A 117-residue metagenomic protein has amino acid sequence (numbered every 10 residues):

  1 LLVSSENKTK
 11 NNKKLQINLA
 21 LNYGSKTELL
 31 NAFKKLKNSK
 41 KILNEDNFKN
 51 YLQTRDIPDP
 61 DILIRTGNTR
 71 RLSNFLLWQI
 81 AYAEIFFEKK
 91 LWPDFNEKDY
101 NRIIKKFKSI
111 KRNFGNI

Functional and structural regions predicted by a protein language model:
L1-I117: Flexible, compositionally biased loop and terminal segments
